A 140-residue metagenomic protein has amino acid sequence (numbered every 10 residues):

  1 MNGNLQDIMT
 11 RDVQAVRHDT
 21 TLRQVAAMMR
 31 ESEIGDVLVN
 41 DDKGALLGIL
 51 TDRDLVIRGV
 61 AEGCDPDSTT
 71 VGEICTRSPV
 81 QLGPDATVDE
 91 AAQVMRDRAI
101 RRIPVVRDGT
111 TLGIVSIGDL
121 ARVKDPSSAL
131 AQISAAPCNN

Functional and structural regions predicted by a protein language model:
M1-D12, T51-G83, T87-R96, I114-N140: Tandem CBS (Bateman) regulatory domains
I8, A26-M28, D42-G44, E62-C64: Short hydrophobic/aromatic-rich motifs at helix boundaries and adjacent loops
A15-E33, N40, L82-A99, V105-V106: The conserved cystathionine-beta-synthase
A26, V56, A61, P104-V105: Sequence-pattern detector for short linear motifs and compositional/periodic biases rather than a specific fold
M29-S32, V37-R53, M95, I103-G118: A glycine-centered beta-loop-beta connector
